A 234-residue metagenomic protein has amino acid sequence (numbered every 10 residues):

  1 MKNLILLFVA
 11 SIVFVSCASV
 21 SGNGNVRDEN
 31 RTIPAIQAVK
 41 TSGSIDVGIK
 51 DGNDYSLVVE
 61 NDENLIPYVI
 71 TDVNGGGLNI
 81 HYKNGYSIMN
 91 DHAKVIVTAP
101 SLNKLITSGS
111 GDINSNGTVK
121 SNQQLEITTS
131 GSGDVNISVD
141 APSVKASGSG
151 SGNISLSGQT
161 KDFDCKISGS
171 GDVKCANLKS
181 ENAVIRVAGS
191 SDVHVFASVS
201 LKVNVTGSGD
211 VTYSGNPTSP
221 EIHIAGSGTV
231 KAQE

Functional and structural regions predicted by a protein language model:
I5-I66, G77-T98, I113-S115, V230-E234: Short acidic/polar N-terminal linker immediately downstream of export determinants
I36-I49, V95-V97, L102-E234: Extended, compositionally simple hydrophobic/Ser/Thr-rich segments that build repetitive fibrous architectures
V69-V73: Solvent-exposed adhesion/ligand-recognition segments of exported proteins
